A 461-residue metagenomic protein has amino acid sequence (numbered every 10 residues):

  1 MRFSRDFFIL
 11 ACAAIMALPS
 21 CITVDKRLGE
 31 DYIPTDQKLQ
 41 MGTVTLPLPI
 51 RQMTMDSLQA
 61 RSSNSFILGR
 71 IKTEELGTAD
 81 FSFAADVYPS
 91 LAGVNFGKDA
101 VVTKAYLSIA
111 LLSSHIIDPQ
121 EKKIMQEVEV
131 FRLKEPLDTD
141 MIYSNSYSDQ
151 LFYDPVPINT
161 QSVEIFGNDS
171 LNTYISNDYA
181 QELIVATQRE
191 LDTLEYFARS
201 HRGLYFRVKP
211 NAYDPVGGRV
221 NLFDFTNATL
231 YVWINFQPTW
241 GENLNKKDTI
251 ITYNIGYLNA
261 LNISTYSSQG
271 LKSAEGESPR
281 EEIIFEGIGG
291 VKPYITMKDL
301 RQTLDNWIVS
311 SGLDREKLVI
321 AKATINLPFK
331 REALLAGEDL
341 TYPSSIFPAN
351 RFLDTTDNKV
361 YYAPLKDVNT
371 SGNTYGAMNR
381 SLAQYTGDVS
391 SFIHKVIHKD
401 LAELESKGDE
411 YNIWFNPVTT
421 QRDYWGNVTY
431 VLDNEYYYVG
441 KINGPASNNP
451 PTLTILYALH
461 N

Functional and structural regions predicted by a protein language model:
R2-I15, C21-N461: Secreted, disulfide-rich extracellular signaling modules
